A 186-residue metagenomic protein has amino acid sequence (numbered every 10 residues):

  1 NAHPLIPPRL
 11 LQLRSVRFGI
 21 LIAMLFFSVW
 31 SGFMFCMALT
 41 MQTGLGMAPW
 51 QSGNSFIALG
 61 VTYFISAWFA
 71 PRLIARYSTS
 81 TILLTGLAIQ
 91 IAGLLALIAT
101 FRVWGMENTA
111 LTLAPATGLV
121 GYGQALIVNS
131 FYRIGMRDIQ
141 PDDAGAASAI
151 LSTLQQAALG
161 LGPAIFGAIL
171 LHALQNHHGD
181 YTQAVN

Functional and structural regions predicted by a protein language model:
H3-N176, N186: 12-transmembrane solute porter fold
